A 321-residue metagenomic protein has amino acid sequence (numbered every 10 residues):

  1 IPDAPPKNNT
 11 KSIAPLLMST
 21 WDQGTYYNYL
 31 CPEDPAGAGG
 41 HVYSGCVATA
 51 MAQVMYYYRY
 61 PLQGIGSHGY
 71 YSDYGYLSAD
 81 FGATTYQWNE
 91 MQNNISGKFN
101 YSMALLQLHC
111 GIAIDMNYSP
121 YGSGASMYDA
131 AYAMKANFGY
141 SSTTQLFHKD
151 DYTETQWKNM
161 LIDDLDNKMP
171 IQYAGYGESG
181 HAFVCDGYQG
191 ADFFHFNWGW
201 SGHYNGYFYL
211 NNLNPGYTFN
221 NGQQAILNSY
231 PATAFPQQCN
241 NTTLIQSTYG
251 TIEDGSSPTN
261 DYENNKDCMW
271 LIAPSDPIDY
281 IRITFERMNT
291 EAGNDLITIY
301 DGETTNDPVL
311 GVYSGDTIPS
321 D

Functional and structural regions predicted by a protein language model:
I1-S123, Q189: Active-site-adjacent structural segments surrounding the nucleophilic cysteine of cysteine proteases and isopeptidases
I1-S19, D166, Q189-Q237: Cys-His-centered catalytic/binding microenvironment captured across papain-like cysteine peptidases and homologous
P15-W21, V42, A104-Y121, M160-N167 (+3 more regions): Short, Φ-rich (hydrophobic/aromatic) sequence segments
V42, V47-V54, S126, A130 (+3 more regions): Stable alpha-helical elements in mature extracytoplasmic
V42-T49, I171, H181-F183, F194 (+3 more regions): Residue-level detector of short, conserved catalytic/binding motifs and their immediate flanks
D115-N117, S126-Y128, N137-S141: Serine endopeptidase catalytic core focused on the charge-relay Asp
Y132, A136-N197: Active-site-adjacent substructure of cysteine-protease-like catalytic cores
N220-D321: Domain-level representation of secreted and single-pass membrane ectodomains enriched in extracellular protease systems
